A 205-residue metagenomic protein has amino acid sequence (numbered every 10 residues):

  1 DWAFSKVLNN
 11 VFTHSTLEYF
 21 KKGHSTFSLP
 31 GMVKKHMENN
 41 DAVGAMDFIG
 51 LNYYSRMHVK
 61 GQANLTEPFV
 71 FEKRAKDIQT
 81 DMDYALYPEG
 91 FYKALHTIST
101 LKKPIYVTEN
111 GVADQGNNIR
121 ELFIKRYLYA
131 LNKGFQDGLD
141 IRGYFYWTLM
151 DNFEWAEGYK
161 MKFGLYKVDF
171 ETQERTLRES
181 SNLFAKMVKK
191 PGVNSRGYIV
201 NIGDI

Functional and structural regions predicted by a protein language model:
D1-I205: Active-site region of glycoside hydrolase catalytic domains
